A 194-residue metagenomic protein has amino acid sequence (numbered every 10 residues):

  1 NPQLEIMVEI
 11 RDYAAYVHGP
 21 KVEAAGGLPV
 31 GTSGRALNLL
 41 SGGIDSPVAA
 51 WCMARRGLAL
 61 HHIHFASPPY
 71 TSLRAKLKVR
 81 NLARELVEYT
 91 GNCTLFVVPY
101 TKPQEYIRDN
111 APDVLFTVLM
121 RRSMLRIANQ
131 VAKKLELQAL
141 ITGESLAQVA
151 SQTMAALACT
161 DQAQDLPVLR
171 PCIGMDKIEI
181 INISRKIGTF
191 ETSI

Functional and structural regions predicted by a protein language model:
N1-L37, P47-T94, Q162: RNA-binding accessory domains that recognize and position tRNA/RNA substrates
N1-P2, Y89-L95, L137, G143 (+1 more regions): Flexible, glycine/charged-enriched surface loops at secondary-structure junctions
E9, S193-I194: Short beta-strand
I10-D12, V97-P99, E144: A general secondary-structure junction signal
P20-S33, Y100, Q104-N182, I187: Active-site adenylate/phosphate-handling loop in enzymes that bind or generate adenylated species
G43: Conserved G/P- and acidic residue-centered "switch" motifs that form tight phosphate/ATP-binding loops in soluble
H61-I63, R170, S193: Short hydrophobic alpha-helical runs that function as membrane-insertion/retention elements
